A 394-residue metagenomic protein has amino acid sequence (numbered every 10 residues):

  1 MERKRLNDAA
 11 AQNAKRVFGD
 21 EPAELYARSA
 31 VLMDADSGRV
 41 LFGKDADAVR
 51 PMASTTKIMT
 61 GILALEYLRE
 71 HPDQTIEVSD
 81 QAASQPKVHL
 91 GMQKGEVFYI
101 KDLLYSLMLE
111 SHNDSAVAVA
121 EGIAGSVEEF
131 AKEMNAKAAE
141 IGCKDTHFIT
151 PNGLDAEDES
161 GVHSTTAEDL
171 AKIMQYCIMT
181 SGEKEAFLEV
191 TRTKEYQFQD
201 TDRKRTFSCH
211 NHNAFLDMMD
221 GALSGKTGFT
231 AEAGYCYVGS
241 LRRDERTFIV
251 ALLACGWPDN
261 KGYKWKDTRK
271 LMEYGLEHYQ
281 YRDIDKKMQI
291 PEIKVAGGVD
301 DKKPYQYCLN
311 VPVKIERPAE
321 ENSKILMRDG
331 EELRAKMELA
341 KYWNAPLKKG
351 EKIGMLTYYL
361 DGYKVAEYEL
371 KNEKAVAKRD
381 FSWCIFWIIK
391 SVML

Functional and structural regions predicted by a protein language model:
M1-G182: Active-site-adjacent loops and short helices of periplasmic peptidoglycan-processing enzymes
G161-L394: Domain-terminus/edge residues, biased toward the C-terminal soluble/receptor-binding domains of extracytoplasmic
